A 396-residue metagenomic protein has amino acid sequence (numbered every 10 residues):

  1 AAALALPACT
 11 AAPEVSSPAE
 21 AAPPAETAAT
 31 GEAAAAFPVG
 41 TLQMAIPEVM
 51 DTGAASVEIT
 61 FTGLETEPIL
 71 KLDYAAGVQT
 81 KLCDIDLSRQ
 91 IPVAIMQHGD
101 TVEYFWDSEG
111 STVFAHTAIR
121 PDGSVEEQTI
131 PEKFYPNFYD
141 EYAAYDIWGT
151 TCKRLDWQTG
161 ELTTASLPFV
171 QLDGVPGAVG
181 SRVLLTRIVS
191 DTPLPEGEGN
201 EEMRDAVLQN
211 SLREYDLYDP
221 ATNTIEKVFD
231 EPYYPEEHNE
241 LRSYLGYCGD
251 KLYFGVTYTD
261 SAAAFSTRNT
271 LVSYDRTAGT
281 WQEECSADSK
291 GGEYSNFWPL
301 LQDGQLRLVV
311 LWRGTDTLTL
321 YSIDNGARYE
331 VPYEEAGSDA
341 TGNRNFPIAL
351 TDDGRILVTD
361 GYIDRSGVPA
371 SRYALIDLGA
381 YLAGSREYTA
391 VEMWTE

Functional and structural regions predicted by a protein language model:
A1-A2: Sec-dependent N-terminal signal peptides
L6-A8: C-terminal motif of bacterial Sec signal peptides marking the signal peptidase cleavage site
A11-C83: N-terminal, intrinsically disordered, polar/charged segments of Gram-positive cell-envelope systems that serve as
A36-F37, L64-L87, S108-I130, G149-F169 (+4 more regions): Surface-exposed loop/turn elements that mediate protein-protein interactions on large endomembrane-trafficking
Q43-M50, S88-H98, I130-E141, P168-G180 (+4 more regions): Repeated scaffold domains used in trafficking and secretory/extracellular systems, primarily beta-propellers
E58-F61, E103-W106, Y145-D146, L185-R187 (+3 more regions): Residue position within the beta-strands of beta-propeller blades
L172-V179, V183-A221, I225-P232, E237-H238 (+2 more regions): Solenoidal tandem-repeat scaffolds enriched in leucines and small polar residues
N239-I323: Eukaryotic tandem repeat interaction scaffolds
